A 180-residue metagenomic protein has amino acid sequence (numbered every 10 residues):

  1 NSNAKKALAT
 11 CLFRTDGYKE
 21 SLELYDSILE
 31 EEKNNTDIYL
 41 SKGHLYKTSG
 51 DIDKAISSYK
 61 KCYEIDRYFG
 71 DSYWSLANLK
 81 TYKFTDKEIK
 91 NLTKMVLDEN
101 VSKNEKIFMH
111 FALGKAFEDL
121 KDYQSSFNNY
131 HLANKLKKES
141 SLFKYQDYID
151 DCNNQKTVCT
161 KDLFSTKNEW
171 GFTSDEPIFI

Functional and structural regions predicted by a protein language model:
N1-I180: Alpha-helical solenoid repeat scaffolds of the TPR/TPR-like class and their adjacent stem/linker regions that mediate
